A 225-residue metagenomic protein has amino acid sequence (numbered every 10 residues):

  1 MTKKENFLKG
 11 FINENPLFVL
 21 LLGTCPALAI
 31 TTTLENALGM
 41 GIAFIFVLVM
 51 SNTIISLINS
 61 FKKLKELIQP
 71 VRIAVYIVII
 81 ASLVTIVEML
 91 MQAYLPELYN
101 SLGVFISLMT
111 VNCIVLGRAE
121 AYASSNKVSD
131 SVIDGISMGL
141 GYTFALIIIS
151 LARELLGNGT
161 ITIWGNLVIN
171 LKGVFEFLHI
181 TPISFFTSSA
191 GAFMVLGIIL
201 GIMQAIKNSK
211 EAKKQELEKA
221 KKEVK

Functional and structural regions predicted by a protein language model:
M1-L8, L167, L171, N208-K225: Intrinsically disordered, low-complexity non-transmembrane regions of multi-pass membrane transporters
L22-L28, F44-V49, I80-E88, T110-I114 (+2 more regions): Hydrophobic core segments of alpha-helical transmembrane domains in multi-pass membrane transport and ion-translocation
N36-M50, V75, Y99-T110: Structural signature of hydrophobic alpha-helical transmembrane segments
N52-K65, L116-N126: C-terminal ends of transmembrane helices
E66-I79, S101-S107, D134: Cytoplasmic-side transmembrane-helix entry/capping segments in multi-pass membrane proteins
T85-S101: Transmembrane alpha-helix boundary signature
D134-L156: Hydrophobic alpha-helical membrane-insertion segments
I161-T187: Short, membrane-exposed interhelical loops at transmembrane-helix boundaries
